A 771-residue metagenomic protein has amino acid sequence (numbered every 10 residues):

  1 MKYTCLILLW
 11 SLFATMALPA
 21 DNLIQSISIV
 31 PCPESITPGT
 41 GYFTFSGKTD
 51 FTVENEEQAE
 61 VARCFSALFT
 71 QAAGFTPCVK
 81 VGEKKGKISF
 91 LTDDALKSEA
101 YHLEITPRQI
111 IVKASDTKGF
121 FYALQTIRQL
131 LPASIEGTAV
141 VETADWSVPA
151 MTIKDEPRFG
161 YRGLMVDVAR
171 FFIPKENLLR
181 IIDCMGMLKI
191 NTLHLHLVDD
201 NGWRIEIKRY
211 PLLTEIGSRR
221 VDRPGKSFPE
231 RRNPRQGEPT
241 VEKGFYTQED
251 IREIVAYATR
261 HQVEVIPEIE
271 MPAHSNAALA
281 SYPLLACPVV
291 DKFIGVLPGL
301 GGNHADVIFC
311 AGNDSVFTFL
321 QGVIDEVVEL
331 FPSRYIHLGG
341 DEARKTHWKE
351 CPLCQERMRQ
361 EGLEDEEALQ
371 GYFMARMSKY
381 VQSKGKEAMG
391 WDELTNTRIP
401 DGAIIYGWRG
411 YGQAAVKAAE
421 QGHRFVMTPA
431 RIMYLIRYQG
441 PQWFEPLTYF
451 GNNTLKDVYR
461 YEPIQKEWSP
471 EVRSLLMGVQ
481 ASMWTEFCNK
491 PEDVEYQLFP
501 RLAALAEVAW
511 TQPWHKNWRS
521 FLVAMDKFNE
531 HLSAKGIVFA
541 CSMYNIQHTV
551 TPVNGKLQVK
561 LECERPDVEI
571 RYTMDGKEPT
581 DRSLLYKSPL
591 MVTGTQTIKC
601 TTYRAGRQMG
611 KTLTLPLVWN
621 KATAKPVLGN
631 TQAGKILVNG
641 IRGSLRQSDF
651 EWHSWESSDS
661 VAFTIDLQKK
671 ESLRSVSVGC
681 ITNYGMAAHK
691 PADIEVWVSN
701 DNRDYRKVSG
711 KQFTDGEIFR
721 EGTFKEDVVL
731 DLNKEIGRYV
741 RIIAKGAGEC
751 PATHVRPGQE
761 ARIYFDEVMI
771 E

Functional and structural regions predicted by a protein language model:
M1-Q25: Bacterial Sec-dependent N-terminal signal peptides
P19-A20, T40, T52-V53, Q512 (+4 more regions): Short, compositionally stereotyped local motifs that mark structural "simplifiers"
A20-F159, D493, V508-V523, K527-H531 (+1 more regions): Contiguous, structured surface segment used for ligand recognition
L96-Y335, R376, Y380, Q480-W484: Feature activates predominantly on carbohydrate-active enzymes
D116, T602-G606, G746-G748: Surface-exposed loop/turn motifs at beta-strand-loop junctions within extracellular Ig-like and Fibronectin type III
P283, G299-L300, H304-G402, R409-K417: Active-site neighborhood of glycoside hydrolase catalytic domains
A388-E393, R398-A403, G410-Q558: Flexible, acidic glycine-rich loops studded with aromatic residues
R646-S709, F724-E771: Aromatic, loop-rich ligand-recognition surfaces of beta-strand-rich domains
